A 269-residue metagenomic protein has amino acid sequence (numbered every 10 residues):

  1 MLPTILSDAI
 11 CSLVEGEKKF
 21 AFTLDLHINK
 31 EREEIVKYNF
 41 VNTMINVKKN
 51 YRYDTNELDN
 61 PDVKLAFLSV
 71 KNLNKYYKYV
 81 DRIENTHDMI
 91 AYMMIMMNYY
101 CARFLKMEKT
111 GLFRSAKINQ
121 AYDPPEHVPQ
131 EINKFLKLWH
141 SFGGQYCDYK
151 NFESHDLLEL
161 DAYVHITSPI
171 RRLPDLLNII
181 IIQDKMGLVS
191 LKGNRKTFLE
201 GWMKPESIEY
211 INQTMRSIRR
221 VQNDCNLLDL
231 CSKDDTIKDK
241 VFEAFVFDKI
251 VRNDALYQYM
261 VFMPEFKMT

Functional and structural regions predicted by a protein language model:
M1-T269: Electropositive polyanion-binding surfaces
